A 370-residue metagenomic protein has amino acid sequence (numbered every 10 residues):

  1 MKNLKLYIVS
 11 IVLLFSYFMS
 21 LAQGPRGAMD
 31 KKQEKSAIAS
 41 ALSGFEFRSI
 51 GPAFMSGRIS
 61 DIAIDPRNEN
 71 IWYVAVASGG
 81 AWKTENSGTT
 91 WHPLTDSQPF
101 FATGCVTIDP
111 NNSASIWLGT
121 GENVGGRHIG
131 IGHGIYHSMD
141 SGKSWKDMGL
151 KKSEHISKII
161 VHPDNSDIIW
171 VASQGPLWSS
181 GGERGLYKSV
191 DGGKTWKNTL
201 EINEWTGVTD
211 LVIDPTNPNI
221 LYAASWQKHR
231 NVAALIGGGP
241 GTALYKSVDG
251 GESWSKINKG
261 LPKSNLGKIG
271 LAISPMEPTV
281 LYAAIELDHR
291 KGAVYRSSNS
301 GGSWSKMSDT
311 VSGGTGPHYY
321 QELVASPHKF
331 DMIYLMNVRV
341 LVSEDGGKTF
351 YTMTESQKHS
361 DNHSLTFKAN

Functional and structural regions predicted by a protein language model:
M1-P25: Bacterial Sec-dependent N-terminal signal peptides
Q23-N370: Beta-propeller blade termini and top-face loops
